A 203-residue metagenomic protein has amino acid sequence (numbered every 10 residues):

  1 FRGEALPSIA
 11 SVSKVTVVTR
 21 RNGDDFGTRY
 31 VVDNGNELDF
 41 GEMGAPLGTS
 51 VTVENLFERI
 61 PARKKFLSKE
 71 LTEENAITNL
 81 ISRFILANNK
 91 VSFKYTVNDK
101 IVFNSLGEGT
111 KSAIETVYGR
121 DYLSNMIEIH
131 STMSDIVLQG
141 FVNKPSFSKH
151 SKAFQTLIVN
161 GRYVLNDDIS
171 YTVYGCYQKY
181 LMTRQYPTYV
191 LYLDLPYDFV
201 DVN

Functional and structural regions predicted by a protein language model:
F1-N203: N-terminal phosphate-binding caps/lids of nucleotide- and nucleic-acid-binding domains
